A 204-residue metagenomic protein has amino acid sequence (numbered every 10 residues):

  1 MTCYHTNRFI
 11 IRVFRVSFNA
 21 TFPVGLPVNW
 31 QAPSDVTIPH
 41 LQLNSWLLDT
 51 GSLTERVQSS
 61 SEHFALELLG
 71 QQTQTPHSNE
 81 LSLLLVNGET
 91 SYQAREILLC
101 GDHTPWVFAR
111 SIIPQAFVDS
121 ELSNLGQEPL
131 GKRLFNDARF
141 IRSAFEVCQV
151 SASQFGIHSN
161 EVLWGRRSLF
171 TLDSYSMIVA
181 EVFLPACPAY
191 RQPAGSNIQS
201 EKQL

Functional and structural regions predicted by a protein language model:
C3-L204: Composition-driven recognition of glycine/serine/threonine/acidic- and proline-rich low-complexity segments and repeats
